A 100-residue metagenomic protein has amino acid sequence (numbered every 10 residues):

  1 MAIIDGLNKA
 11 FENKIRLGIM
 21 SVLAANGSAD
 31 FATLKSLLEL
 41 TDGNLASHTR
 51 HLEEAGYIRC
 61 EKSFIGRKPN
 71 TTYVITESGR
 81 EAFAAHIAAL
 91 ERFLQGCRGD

Functional and structural regions predicted by a protein language model:
M1-I4, S21, R80-D100: Amphipathic alpha-helical dimerization/coiled-coil segments that flank or bridge DNA-binding/regulatory modules
A2-N44, I65-G66, T72: N-terminal helix-turn-helix DNA-binding core of bacterial DNA-binding proteins
I15, G43-A46, T76-G79, F83: Hydrophobic alpha-helical segments
T49-R50: Short, hydrophobic-biased segments on the C-terminal half of alpha helices that form "recognition helices"
G56: Glycine-centered, phosphate/nucleic-acid-interacting loop/turn motifs that mediate DNA/RNA or nucleotide
C60: Short beta-strand "wing" residues that participate in macromolecule-binding interfaces
I65-I87: Basic, amphipathic "hinge/linker" alpha-helix immediately C-terminal to the N-terminal HTH DNA-binding motif
